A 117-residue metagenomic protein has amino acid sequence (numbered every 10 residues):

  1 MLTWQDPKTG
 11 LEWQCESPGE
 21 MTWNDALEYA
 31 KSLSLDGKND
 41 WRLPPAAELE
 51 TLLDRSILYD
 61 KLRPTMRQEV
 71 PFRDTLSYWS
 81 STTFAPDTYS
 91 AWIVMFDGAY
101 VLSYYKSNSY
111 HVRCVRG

Functional and structural regions predicted by a protein language model:
M1-W41, H111-V115: Extracellular adhesion/carbohydrate-recognition regions
L2-Q5, P71, K106: Generic detector of ordered secondary-structure context
L27-D40, A46-F96, R116: An exposed tryptophan-centered "aromatic clamp" motif
S77, S103-G117: Short, structured beta-strand segments at or near domain termini in extracellular proteins/domains
G98-L102: Short, P/G- and charge-enriched loop/turn segments at secondary-structure junctions
